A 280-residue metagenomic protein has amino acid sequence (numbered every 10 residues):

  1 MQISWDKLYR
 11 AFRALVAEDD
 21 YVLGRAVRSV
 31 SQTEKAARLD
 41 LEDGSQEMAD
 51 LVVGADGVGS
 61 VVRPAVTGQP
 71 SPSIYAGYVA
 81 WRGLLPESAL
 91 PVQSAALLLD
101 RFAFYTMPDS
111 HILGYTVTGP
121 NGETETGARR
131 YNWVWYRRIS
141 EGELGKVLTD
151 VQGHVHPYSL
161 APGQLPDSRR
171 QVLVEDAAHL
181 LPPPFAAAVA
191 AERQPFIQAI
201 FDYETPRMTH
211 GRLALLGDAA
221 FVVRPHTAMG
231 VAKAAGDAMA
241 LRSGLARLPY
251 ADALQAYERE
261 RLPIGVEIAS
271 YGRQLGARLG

Functional and structural regions predicted by a protein language model:
M1-P86: Conserved N-terminal helical subregion
S4, L90-A188: Conserved FAD/dinucleotide-binding core of flavoprotein oxidoreductases
L23, K35, P108-S110, R193-F196: Short beta-strand or tight-loop elements that sit immediately N-terminal to catalytic metal-binding acidic residues
A36-A37, V66-P70, A96, L148 (+1 more regions): Short, glycine/charged-enriched secondary-structure capping and boundary segments
Q46, G127, P206-T209: Short, flexible hinge/linker loops that cap or flank conserved catalytic cores
V53-G54, W81, W133, S168-V172 (+1 more regions): Conserved mid-domain beta->alpha element of the FAD-binding
S60, A80, H111-L113, A220-F221: Histidine-centered metal-chelating micro-motifs
